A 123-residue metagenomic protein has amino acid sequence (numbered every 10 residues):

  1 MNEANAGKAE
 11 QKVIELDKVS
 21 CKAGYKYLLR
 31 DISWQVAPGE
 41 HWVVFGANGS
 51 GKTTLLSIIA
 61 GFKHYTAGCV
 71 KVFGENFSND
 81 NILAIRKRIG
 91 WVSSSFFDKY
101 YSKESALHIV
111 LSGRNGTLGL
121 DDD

Functional and structural regions predicted by a protein language model:
I14, L29-D31: Conserved structural motif at the start of ABC-family nucleotide-binding domains
K26-Y27, L83: Short coil-to-beta microelement around the adenine-binding A-loop and adjacent beta1/P-loop entry of ABC ATPase
F45-A47: The feature captures the beta-strand-to-loop junction immediately N-terminal to the Walker
T53-T54: Conserved Walker
A60: Helix-to-loop junction immediately C-terminal to a conserved catalytic motif
G68-S78, I85: Conserved ABC transporter NBD signature motif
S94-D123: ABC-family P-loop ATPase nucleotide-binding domains
